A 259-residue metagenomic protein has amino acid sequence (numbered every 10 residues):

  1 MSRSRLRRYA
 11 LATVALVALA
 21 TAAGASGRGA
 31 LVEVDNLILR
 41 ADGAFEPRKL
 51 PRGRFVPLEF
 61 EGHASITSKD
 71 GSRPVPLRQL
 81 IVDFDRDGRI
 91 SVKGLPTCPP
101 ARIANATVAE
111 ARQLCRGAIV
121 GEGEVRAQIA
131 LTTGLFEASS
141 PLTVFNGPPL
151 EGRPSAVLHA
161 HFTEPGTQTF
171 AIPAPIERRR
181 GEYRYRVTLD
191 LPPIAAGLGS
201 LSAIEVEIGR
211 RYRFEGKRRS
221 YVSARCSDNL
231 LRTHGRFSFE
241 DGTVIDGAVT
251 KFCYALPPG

Functional and structural regions predicted by a protein language model:
M1-S2, G24: Intrinsically disordered, low-complexity segments
S2-L11: Bacterial N-terminal signal peptides that target proteins for export
A12-T21: Bacterial N-terminal signal peptides
A25-G259: Ser/Thr/Pro/Gly-rich, low-complexity intrinsically disordered stalk/linker tracts of secreted and surface-exposed
